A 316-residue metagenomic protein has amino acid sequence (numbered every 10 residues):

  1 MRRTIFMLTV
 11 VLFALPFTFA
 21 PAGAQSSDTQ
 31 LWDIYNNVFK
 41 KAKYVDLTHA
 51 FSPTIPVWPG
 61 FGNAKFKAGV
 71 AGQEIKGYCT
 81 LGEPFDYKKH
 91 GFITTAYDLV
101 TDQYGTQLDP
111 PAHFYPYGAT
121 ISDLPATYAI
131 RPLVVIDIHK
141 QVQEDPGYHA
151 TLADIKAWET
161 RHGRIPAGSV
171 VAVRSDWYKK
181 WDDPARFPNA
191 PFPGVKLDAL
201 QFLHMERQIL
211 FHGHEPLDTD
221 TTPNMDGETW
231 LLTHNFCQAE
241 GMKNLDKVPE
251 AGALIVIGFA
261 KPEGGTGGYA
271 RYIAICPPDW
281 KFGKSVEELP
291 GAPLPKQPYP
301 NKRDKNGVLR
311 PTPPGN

Functional and structural regions predicted by a protein language model:
M1, L15, P21-G23, P293: Intrinsic disorder/low-complexity segments
M1-L8: Bacterial N-terminal signal peptides that target proteins for export
L8-T18: Bacterial N-terminal signal peptides
G23-N316: Active-/binding-site microenvironments in catalytic and ligand-binding cores
